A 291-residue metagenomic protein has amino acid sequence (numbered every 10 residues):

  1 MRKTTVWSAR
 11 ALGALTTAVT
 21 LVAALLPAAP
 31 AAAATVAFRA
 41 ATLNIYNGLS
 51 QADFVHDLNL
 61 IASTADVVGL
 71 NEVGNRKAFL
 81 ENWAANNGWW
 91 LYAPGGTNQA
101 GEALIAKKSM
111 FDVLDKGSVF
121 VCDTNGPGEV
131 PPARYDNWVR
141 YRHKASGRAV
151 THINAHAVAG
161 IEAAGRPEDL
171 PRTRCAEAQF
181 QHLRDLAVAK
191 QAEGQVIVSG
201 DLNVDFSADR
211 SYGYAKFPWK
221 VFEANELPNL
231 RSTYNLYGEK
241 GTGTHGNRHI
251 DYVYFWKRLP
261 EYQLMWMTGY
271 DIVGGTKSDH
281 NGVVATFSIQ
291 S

Functional and structural regions predicted by a protein language model:
R2-A18, V22-W83, S291: N-terminal, active-site-proximal structural segment of metallo-dependent hydrolase catalytic domains
T4, V188-V196, V204-S291: Metal-dependent phosphoester-hydrolase catalytic domains
V36-I45, D57-F79, I105, V139 (+4 more regions): Active-site beta-strand/loop signature of hydrolases that rely on acidic residues for catalysis
A41-F54, C122-V130, V158-C175: Acidic/histidine-rich helix-loop elements that form or flank divalent-metal/phosphate-binding sites at the catalytic
L49-F54, E72, T97, E129-R134 (+2 more regions): Soluble or luminal CAZymes and related metallo-dependent hydrolases
S50-D57, R76-L80, G101, R172 (+4 more regions): Stable alpha-helical elements in mature extracytoplasmic
E72-V158, W266-T268: Structured beta-strand-rich core segments of catalytic domains in phosphoester-bond hydrolases
A157-L183, F206-K220: Active-site-proximal segments of metal-dependent phosphoesterases and phosphodiesterases across multiple
